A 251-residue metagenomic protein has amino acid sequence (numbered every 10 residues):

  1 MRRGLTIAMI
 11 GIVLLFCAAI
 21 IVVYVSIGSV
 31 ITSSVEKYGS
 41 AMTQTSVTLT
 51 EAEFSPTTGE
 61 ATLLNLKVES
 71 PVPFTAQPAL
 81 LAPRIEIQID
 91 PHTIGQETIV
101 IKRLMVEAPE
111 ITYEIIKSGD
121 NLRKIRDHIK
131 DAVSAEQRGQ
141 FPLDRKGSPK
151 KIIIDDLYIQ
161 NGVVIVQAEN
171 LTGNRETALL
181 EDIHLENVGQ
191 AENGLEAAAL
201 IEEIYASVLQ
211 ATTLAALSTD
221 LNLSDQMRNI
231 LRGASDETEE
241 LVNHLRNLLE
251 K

Functional and structural regions predicted by a protein language model:
M1-I7, E51-P56, T93: Short, functional N-terminal and low-complexity linear motifs
M1-Q44: N-terminal type II signal-anchor transmembrane helix that functions as the membrane-insertion/stop-transfer segment
T6, V30, A61-L63, V164 (+1 more regions): Compositionally biased, intrinsically disordered low-complexity regions
I31-M42, G59, P71, Q77 (+1 more regions): Tubular lipid-binding modules of the TULIP superfamily
Q44-P73, E107, Q160: N-terminal leader/targeting pre-sequences
K67-R232, D236-E250: Secondary-structure transition motifs
